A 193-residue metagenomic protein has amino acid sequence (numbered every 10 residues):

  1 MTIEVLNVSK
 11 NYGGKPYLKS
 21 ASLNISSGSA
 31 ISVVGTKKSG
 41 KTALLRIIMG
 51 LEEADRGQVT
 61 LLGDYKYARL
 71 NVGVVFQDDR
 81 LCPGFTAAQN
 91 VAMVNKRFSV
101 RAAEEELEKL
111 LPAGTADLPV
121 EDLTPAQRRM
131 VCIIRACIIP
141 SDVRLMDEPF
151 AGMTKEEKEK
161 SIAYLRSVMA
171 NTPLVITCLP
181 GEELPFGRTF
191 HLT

Functional and structural regions predicted by a protein language model:
M49: Helix-to-loop junction immediately C-terminal to a conserved catalytic motif
G57-A68: Conserved ABC transporter NBD signature motif
F85-R97, R101-A102: Q-loop/switch helix immediately C-terminal to the Walker
V100-A116: Conserved ABC ATPase "signature" region
P119, E148-P149: Walker B catalytic motif
P119-L123, Q127: Conserved ABC ATPase signature
I133: Hydrophobic anchor residue at the start of the ABC signature
